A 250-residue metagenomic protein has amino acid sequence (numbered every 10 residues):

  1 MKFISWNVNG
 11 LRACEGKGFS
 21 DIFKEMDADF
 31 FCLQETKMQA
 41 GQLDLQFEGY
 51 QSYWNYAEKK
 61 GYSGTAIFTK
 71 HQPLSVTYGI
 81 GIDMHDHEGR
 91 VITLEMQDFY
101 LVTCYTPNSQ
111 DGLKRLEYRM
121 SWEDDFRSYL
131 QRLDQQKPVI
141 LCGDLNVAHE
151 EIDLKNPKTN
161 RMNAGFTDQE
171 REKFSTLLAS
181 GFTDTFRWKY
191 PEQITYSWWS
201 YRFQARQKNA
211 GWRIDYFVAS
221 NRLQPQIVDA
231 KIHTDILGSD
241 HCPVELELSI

Functional and structural regions predicted by a protein language model:
M1-F47, Q51, A57-S63: N-terminal, active-site-proximal structural segment of metallo-dependent hydrolase catalytic domains
M1-N9, D98-Q110, C142: Active-site-proximal beta-strand elements of phosphoester/diester hydrolases
N7, F23-G41, L101, L130-E151 (+4 more regions): Active-site beta-strand/loop signature of hydrolases that rely on acidic residues for catalysis
K37, Q42-S109: Structured beta-strand-rich core segments of catalytic domains in phosphoester-bond hydrolases
Q51, W122-A210, I214: Metal-dependent phosphoesterases centered on the DNase I-like endonuclease/exonuclease/phosphatase
K60-S75, Q193, Q204-P225: Conserved beta strand-loop-helix elements of the APE1-like EEP
K70, L94-Q97, S220-N221, L246-I250: Active-site beta-strand termini and strand-to-loop segments that position acidic
G81-I82, P107-E123, K158-M162: Surface-exposed cleft-lining segments at the edges of enzyme active sites
